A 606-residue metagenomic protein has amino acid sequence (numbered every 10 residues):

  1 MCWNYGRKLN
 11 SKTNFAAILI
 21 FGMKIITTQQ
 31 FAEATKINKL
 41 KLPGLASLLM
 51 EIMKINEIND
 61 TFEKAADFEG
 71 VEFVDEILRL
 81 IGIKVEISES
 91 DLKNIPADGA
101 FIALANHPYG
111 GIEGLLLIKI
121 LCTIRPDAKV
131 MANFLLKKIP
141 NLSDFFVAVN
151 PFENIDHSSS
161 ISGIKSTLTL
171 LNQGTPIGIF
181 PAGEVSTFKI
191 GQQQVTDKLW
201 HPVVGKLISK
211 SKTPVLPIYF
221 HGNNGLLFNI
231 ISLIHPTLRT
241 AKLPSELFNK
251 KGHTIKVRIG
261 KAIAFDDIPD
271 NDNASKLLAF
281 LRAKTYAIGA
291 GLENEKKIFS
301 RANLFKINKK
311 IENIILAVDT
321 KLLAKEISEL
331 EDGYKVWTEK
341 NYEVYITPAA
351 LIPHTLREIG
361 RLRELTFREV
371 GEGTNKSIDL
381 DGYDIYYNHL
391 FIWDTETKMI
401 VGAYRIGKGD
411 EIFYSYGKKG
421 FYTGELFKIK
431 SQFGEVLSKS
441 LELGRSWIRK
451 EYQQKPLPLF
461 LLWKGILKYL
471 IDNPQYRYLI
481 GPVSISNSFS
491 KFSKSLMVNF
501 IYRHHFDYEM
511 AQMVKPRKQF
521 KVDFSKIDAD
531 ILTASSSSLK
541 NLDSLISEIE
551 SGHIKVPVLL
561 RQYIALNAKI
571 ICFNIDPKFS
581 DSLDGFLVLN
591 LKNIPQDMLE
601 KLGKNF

Functional and structural regions predicted by a protein language model:
G22-H107, G114-L116, T123-D127, S143-D144 (+1 more regions): Membrane-anchoring hydrophobic helices of lipid-metabolizing enzymes
K24-Q30, S158-I315, D528-A534: Non-catalytic C-terminal accessory region of glycerolipid acyltransferases and related lyso-lipid remodeling enzymes
R125-A132, Y387, D394-K418: Carboxylate/His-rich catalytic cores and anion/metal-binding grooves
N141, F145-G178, A182-S211, L216-P217 (+2 more regions): Glycine- and acidic-residue-rich phosphate-binding/metal-coordinating active-site segment common to enzymes that handle
N308-A350: Conserved N-terminal entry element of GNAT/NAT acetyltransferase domains
V336-E396, V401-R405: Short amphipathic alpha-helix that is part of the acyltransferase structural core
E364, T374-S377, D410-K569, N574-D584 (+1 more regions): Acyl-donor binding region in acyl/amide transferases
